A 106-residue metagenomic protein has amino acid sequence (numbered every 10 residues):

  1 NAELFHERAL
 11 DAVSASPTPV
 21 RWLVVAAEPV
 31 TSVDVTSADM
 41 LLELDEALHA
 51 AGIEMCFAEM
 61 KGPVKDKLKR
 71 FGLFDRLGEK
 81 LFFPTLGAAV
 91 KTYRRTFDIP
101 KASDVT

Functional and structural regions predicted by a protein language model:
N1-T106: Structured cytosolic domains appended to multi-pass membrane proteins
